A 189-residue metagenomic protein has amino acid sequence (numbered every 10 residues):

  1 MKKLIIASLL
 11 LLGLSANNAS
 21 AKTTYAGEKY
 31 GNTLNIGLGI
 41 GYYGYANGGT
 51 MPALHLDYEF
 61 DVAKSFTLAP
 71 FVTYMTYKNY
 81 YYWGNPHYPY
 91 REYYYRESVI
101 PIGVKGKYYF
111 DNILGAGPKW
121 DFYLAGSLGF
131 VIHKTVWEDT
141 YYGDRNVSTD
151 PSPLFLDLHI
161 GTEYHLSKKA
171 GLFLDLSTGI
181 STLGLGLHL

Functional and structural regions predicted by a protein language model:
M1-G27: Bacterial Sec-dependent N-terminal signal peptides
N18-V62, T178-G179, G186-H188: Short glycine/proline- and aromatic-enriched beta-strand/turn motifs that initiate or cap beta-hairpins
K22-G31, G48, V62-S65, D111-D121 (+1 more regions): Short loop/turn motifs that connect adjacent beta-strands in outer-membrane beta-barrel proteins
Y30-L34, G48-L54, R96-I102, W120 (+2 more regions): Residues that define the transmembrane beta-barrel architecture of outer-membrane proteins
N35-G37, T67-A69, Y123-A125, G171-D175 (+1 more regions): Residue-level detector of the transmembrane beta-barrel scaffold of outer-membrane proteins
G41-G44, H87-Y94, G143-S148, K169-G171: Extracellular loop and loop/strand-boundary signature of outer-membrane beta-barrel proteins
Y42, P52-D139, L189: Gram-negative (and chloroplast) outer-membrane scaffold detector with strong preference for beta-barrel transmembrane
D111-P118, V131-I132, V147-L189: Gram-negative outer-membrane beta-barrel domains
